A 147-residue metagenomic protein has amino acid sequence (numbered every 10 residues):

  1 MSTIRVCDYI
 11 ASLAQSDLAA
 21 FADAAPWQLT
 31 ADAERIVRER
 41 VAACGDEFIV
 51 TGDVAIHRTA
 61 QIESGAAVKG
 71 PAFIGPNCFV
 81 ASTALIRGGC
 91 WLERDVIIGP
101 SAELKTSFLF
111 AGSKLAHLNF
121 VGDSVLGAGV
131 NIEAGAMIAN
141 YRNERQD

Functional and structural regions predicted by a protein language model:
M1-D53, R58: Terminal amphipathic alpha-helical/low-complexity segments used for targeting or macromolecular assembly
E34-V41, A66-D147: Flexible, glycine/small-residue-enriched loop-and-beta-strand segment within the central core of proteins
F48-V50, I62, L115: A generic, residue-level signal for flexible/boundary positions that often mark functional hotspots
